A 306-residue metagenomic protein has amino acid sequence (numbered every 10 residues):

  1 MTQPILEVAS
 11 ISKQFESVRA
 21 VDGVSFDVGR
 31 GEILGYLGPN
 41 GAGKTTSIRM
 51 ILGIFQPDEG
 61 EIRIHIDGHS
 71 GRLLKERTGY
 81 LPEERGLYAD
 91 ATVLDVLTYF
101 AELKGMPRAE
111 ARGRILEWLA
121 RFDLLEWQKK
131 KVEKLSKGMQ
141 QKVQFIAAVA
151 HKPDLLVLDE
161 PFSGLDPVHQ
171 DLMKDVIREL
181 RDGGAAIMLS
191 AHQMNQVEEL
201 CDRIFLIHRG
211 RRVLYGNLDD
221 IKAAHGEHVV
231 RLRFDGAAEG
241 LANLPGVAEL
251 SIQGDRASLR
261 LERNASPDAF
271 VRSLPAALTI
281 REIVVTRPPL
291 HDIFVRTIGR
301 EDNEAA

Functional and structural regions predicted by a protein language model:
M1-S12, R300-A306: ABC-family P-loop ATPase nucleotide-binding domain
Q3-L6, K13-H208, L214: ABC transporter nucleotide-binding domains
A9, H65, R233-D235, R260-E262 (+1 more regions): A structural detector for beta-sheet-dominated domains
G68-H69, R212, D235, N264-A265 (+1 more regions): Short, surface-exposed acidic/glycine-rich loop or hinge patches that mediate macromolecular interfaces
K174-E262: ABC transporter nucleotide-binding domain
E262-A306: C-terminal coupling/interaction segments
